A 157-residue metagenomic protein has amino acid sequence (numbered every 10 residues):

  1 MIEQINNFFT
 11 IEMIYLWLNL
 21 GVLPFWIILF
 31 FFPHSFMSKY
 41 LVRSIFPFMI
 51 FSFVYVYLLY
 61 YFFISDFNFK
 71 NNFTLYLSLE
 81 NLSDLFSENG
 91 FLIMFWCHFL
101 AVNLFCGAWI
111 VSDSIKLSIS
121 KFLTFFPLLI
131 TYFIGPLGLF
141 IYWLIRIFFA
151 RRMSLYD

Functional and structural regions predicted by a protein language model:
I2-L23: Hydrophobic transmembrane alpha-helical segments in integral membrane proteins
N6-I11, L79-M94: Short aromatic-rich membrane-water interface segments that cap or initiate transmembrane helices in multi-pass membrane
W17-M37: N-terminal signal-anchor/start-transfer transmembrane helix
P33-I45, I115-I119: Membrane-interface helix-boundary motifs at transmembrane edges
S52-N72: Transmembrane alpha-helix/helix-exit interface in multi-pass inner-membrane proteins
F67-L85: Membrane-interface interhelical connector segments
E88-G107: Alpha-helical transmembrane segments of helical membrane proteins, especially in multi-pass transport, channel
F125-F148: Hydrophobic, aromatic-rich membrane-embedded alpha-helical segments
